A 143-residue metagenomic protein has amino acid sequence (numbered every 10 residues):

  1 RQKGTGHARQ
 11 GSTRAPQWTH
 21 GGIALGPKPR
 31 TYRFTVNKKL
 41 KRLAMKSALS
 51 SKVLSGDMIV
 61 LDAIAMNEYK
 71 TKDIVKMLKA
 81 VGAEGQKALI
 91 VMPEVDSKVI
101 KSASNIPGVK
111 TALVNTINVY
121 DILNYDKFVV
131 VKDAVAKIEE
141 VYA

Functional and structural regions predicted by a protein language model:
R1-L25: Glycine/serine-rich anion-binding loops at beta->alpha junctions that coordinate negatively charged ligand groups
G26-A143: Extended polybasic, low-complexity segments that bind anionic RNA or targeting/receptor surfaces
